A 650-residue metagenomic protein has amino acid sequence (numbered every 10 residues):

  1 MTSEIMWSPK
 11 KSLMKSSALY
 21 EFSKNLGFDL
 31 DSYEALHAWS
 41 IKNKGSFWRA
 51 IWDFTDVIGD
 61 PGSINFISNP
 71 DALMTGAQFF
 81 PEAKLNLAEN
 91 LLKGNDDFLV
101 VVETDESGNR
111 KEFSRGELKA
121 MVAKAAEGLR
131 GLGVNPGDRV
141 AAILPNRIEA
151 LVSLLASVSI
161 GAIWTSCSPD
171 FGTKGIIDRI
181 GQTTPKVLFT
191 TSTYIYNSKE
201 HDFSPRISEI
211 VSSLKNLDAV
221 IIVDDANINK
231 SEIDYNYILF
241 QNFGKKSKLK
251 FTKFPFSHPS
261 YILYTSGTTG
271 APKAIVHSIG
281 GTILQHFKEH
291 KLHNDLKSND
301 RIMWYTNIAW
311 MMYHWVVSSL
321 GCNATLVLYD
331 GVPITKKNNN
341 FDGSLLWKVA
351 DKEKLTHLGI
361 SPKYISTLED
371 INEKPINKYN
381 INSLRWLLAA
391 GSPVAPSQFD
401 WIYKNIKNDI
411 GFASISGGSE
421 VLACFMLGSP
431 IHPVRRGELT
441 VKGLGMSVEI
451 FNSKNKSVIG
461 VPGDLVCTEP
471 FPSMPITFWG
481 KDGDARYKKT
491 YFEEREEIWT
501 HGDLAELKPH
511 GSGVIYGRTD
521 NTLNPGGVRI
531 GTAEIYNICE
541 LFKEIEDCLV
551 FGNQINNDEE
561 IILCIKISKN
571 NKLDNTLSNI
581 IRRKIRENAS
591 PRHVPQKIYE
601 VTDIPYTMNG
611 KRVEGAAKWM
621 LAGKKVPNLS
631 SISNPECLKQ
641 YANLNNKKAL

Functional and structural regions predicted by a protein language model:
L26-F28, A88-S114, N227-S231: AMP-dependent adenylate-forming
E34-W39, V101-L155, G172-I177, E232 (+3 more regions): Conserved AMP-binding/adenylate-forming core of the ANL superfamily
D97-L99, I221-I222, I233-Y264, A271 (+3 more regions): Conserved pre-ATP/AMP-binding loop-to-beta segment of ANL
S107, T190-F256, I371-N372: ANL superfamily adenylate-forming
G161, I283-R301, M311-T356, I371: Conserved AMP-binding/adenylation subdomain of ANL enzymes
C167, F171-T193, I207, N338 (+12 more regions): AMP-binding/adenylate-forming catalytic core of the ANL superfamily
V187-R206, D330-P333, D351-W401, A413-E420 (+1 more regions): Adenylate-forming
R385-L387, V394-S512, T519-T522, I535: Conserved AMP-binding/adenylate-forming
